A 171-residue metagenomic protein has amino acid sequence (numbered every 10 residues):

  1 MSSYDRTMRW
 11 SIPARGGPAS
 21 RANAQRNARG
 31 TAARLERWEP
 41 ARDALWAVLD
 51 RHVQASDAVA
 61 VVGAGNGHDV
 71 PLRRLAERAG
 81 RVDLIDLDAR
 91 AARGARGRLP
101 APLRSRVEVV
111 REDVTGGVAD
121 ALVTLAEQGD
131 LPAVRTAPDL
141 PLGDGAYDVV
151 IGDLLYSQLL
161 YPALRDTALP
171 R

Functional and structural regions predicted by a protein language model:
S2-S56: Class I SAM-dependent methyltransferase Rossmann-like catalytic core, especially the SAM/SAH-binding loop
A55-G67: Conserved class I S-adenosyl-L-methionine
G65-A79: Conserved SAM-binding loop of SAM-dependent methyltransferases across substrates and taxa, primarily the Class I
G80-I85: Short beta-strand element of Class I
D88: Conserved SAM/SAH-binding beta-strand->alpha-helix loop
A92-R93: Short alpha-helix immediately C-terminal to the canonical SAM-binding loop
G97-D144: S-adenosyl-L-methionine
L131-L169: A short SAM/SAH-binding and catalytic strip from SAM-dependent methyltransferases
